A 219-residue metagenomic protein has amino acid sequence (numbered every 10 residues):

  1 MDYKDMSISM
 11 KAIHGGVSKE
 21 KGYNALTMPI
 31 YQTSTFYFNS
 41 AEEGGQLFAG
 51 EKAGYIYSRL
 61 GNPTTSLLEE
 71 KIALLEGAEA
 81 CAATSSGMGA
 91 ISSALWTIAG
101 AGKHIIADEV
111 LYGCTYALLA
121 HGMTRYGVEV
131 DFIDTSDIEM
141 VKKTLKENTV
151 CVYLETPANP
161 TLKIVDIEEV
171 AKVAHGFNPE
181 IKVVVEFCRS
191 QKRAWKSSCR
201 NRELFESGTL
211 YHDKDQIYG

Functional and structural regions predicted by a protein language model:
D2-N62, E70: N-terminal "arm"/small-domain region of PLP-dependent enzymes with the aminotransferase-like
Y3, A12-H14, S18, C81-G219: Conserved PLP-enzyme active-site core in the AAT-like
K4-D5, N24, A49, L75 (+2 more regions): A generic structural signal for short, solvent-exposed coil/turn residues that cap or connect secondary-structure
Q32, S66, P160-K163: A generic alpha-helix propensity feature with a strong bias for hydrophobic helices
S40-S92, T115-H121: Conserved N-terminal alpha-helix of the aminotransferase class I/II PLP-enzyme fold
